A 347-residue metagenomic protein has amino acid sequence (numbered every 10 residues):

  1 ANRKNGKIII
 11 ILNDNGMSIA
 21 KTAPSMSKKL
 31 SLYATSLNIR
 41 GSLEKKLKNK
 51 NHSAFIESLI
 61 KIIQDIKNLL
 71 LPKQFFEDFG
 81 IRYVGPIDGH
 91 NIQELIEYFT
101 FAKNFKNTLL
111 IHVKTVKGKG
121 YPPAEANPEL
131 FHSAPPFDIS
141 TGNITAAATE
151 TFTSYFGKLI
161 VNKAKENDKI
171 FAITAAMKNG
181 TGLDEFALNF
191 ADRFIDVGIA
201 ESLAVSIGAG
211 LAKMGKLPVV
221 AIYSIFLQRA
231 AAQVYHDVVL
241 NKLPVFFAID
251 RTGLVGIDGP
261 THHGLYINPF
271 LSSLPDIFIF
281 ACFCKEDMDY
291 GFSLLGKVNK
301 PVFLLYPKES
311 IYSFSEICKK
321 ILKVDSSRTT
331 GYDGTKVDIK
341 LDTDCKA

Functional and structural regions predicted by a protein language model:
N2-N51, I62, N241: Mobile "lid/hinge" segments at catalytic clefts and subdomain interfaces of large enzymes
K21-S25, P123-E125, E316-C318: Short aromatic-enriched loop/helix-cap "lid" or pocket-rim segments at secondary-structure transitions that line
K45-K67, L71-F75: N-terminal leader/propeptide and maturation segments of large enzyme subunits in energy/redox metabolism and hydrolases
I66-P72, D78-L305, S310-I311, K323: Thiamine diphosphate
I311-D338: Aromatic-enriched
A347: Glycine-rich phosphate/diphosphate-binding loop of Rossmann-like nucleotide-binding domains
